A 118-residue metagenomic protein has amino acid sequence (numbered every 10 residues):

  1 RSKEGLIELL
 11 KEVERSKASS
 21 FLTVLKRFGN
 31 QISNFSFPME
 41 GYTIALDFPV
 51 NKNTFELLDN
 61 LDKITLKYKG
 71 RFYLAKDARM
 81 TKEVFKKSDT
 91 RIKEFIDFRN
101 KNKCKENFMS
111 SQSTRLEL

Functional and structural regions predicted by a protein language model:
R1-N60, S88: C-terminal substrate-recognition/cap domain of FAD-linked oxidoreductases
K11, K63, D97: Surface-exposed charge patches
N53, L66, G70-L118: Activity-critical C-terminal alpha-helical subdomain
